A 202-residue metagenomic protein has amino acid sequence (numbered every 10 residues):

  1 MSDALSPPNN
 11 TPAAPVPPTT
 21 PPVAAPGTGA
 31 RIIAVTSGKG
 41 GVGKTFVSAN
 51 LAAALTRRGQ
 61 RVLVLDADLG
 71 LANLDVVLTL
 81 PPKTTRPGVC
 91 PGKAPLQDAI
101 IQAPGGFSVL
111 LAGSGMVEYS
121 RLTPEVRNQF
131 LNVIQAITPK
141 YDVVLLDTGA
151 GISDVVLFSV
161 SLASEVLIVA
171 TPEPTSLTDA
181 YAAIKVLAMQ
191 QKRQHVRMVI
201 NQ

Functional and structural regions predicted by a protein language model:
M1-I32: Acidic-aromatic/histidine active-site loop/patch
A30-D68: Walker A/P-loop phosphate-binding motif and the immediately C-terminal alpha-helix
A34-V47, L110, Y141, L146 (+1 more regions): Structured catalytic core of nucleotide-sugar glycosyltransferases
A53, Q135, L157-F158: Alpha-helical segments flanking ligand/cofactor-binding loops in enzyme cores
V64-P139: P-loop/Walker-type NTP enzyme "switch/lid" segment
V143, T148-Q202: Conserved catalytic-core segment of NTP-binding enzymes
